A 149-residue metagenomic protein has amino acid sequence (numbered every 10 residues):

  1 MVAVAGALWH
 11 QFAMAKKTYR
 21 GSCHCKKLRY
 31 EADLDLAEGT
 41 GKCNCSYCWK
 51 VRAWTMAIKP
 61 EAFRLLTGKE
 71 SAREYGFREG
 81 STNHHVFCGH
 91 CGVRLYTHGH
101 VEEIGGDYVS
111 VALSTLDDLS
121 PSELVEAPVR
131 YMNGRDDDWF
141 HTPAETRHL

Functional and structural regions predicted by a protein language model:
A5, W9-S22, K27-L149: A short Gly-Trp-Pro
